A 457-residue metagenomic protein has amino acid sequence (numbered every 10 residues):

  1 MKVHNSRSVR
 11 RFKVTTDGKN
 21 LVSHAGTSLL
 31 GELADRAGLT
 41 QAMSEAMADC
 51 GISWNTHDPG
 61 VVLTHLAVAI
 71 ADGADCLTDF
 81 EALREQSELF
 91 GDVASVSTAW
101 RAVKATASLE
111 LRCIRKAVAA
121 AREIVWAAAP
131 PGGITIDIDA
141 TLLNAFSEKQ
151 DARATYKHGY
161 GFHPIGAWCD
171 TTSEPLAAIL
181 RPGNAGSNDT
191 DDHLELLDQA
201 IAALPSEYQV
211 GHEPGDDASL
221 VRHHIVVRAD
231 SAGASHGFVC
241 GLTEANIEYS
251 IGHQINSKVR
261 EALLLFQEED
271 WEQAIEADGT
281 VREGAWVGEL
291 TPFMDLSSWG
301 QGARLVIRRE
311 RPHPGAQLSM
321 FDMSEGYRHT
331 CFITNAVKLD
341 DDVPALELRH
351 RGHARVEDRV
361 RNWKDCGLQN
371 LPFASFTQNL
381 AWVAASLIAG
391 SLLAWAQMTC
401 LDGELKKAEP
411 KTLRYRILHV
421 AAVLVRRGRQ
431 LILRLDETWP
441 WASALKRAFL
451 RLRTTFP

Functional and structural regions predicted by a protein language model:
M1-Y160, P164-G186, T190-S219, Q397 (+1 more regions): Dynamic "connector" segments at or just before major functional cores
K2-F12, T16-K19, S250-K364, R447-P457: An anionic, glycine-rich sequence signature occurring as long contiguous blocks
N20-L21, I52-V61, D322-M323, F373-V383 (+1 more regions): Structural motif
L33, F80, V343-F376, A381-A396: Short amphipathic alpha-helical "interface-anchor" segments enriched in bulky aromatics
T141-L143, P182-G183, N256, R311-H313 (+7 more regions): Short, glycine-/Ser/Thr-/acidic-enriched flexible segments
L180-P314: An internal, acidic/charged active-site-proximal segment that coordinates divalent cations and/or engages
N370-W439, L445: Basic, amphipathic alpha-helical segments enriched in Lys/Arg and hydrophobic/aromatic residues
